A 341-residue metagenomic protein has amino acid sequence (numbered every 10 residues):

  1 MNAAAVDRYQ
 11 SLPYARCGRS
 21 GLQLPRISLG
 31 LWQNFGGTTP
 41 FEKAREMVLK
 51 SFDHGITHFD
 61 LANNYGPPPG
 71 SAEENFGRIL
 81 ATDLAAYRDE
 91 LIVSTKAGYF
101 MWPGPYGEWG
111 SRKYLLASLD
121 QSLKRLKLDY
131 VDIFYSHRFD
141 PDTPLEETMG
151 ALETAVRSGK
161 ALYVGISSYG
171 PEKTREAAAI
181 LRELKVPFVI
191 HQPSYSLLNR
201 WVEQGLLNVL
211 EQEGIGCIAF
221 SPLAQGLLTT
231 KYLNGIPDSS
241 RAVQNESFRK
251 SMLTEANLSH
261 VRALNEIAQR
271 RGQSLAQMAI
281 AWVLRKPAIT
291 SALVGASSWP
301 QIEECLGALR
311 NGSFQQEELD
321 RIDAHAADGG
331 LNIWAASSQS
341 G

Functional and structural regions predicted by a protein language model:
M1-L91: N-terminal binding-site loop/beta-alpha segment at the start of enzyme catalytic domains that lines or forms
N2-S11, F139-G329, Q339-G341: Beta/alpha (TIM)-barrel catalytic core signal, keyed to glycine-rich beta->alpha loops juxtaposed to Asp/Glu that bind
R19-G36, S94-G107, Y130, Y135: N-terminal small/glycine-rich loop or linker at the start of catalytic domains across soluble metabolic enzymes
L22-I27, G55-T57, A85-L91, L128-D132 (+5 more regions): Short, well-ordered coil/turn segments that N-cap beta-strands
T39-K43, S71, N75, Y106-Y114 (+2 more regions): Alpha-helix N-cap and loop-to-helix initiation/capping positions
T39-S51, G110-L126, T174-A178: Short, acidic/polar
H58-A62, I92-T95, Y130-Y135, G165-I166 (+1 more regions): Short beta-strand segments at enzyme active-site cores
K124-T143: Active-site groove signature of glycoside hydrolases
